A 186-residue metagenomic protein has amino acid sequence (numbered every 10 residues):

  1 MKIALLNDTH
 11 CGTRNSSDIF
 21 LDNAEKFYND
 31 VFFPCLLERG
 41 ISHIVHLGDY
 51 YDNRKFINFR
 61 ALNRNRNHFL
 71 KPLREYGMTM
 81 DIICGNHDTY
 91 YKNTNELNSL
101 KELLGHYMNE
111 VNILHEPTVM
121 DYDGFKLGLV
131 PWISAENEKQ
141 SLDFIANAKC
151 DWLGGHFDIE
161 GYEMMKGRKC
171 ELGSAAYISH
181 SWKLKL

Functional and structural regions predicted by a protein language model:
K2, T9, T13-V119, S181-L186: Core catalytic region of metal-dependent phosphoesterases/phosphodiesterases, especially metallo-beta-lactamase-like
N7-H10, F157: Short, small-residue-rich loop/turn micro-motifs
D88-W182: Conserved catalytic scaffold of divalent metal-dependent phosphoesterases
